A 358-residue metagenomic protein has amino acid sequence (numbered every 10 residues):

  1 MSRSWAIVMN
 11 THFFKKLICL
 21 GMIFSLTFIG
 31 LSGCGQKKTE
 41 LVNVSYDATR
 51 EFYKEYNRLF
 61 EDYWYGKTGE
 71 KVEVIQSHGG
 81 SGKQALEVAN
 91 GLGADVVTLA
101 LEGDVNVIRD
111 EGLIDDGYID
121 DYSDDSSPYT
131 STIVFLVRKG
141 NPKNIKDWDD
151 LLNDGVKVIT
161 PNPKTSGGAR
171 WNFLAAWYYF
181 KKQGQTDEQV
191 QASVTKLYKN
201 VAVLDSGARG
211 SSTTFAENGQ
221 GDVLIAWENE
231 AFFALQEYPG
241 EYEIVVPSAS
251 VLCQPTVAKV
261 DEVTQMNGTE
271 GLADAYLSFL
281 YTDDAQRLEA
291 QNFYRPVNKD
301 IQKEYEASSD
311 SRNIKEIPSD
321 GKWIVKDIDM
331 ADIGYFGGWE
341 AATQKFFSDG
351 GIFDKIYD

Functional and structural regions predicted by a protein language model:
M1-E40: Short, low-complexity disordered leader/linker segments with a strong preference for bacterial N-terminal type II
C34-E111, D121-Y122, W227: Early extracytoplasmic/lumenal segment of secretory-pathway proteins
A48-E51, S81-Q84, G103-N106, G140-K143 (+4 more regions): Solvent-exposed loop/turn segments at secondary-structure junctions within structured extracellular/periplasmic domains
G91-V97, G155-K157, N218-A226: Alpha-to-beta junction loops
R109-K181: A conserved helix-loop-strand patch within extracytoplasmic ligand-binding domains of the periplasmic binding
S127-T132, V194-Y198, D205-S206, E237-M266 (+2 more regions): Periplasmic-binding protein-like
Q183-S248: Ligand-binding pocket segment of bilobal, Venus flytrap-like solute-binding proteins
T264-D358: Extracellular/periplasmic juxtamembrane helices and adjacent flexible linkers that interface with membrane partners
